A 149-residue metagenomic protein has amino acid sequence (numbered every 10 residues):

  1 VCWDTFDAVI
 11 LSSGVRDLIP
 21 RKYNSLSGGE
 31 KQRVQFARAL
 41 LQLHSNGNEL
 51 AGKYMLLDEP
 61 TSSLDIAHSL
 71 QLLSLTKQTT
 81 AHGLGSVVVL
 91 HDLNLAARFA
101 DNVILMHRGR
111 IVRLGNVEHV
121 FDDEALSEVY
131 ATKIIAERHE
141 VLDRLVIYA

Functional and structural regions predicted by a protein language model:
C2-L18: Conserved ABC ATPase "signature" region
K22-L26, E30: Conserved ABC ATPase signature
S45, S69-H82: Helical segment within the ABC ATPase nucleotide-binding domain
E49-L50, M55-E59: Catalytic Walker B motif of ABC-type/P-loop ATPase nucleotide-binding domains
L90-H91: H-loop/switch region of ABC-family ATPase nucleotide-binding domains
A96-R98: A short, surface-exposed alpha-helical micro-motif characterized by mixed small hydrophobic and charged/polar residues
S127-A149: ABC ATPase nucleotide-binding domains
